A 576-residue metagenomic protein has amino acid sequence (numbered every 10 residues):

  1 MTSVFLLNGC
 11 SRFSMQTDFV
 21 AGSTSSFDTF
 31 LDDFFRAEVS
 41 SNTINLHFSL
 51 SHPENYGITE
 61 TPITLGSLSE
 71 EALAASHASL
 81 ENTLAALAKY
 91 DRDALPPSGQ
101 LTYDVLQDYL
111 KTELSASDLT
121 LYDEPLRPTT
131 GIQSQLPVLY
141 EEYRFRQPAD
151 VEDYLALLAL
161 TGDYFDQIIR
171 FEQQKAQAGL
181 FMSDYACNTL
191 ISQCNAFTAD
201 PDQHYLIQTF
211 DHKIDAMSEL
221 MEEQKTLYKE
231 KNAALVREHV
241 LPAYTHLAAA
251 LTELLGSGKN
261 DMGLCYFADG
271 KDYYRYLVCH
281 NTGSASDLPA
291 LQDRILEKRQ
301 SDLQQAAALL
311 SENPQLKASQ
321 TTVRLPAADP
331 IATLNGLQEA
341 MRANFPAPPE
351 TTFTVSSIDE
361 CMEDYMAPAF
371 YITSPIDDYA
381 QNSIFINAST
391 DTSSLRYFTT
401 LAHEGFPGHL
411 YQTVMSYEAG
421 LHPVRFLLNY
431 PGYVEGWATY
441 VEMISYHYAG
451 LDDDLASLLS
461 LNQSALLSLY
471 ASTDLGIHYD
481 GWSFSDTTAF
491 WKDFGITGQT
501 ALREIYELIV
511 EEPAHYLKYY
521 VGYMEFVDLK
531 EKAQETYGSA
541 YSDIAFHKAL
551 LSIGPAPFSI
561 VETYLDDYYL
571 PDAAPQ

Functional and structural regions predicted by a protein language model:
M1-T2: Sec-dependent N-terminal signal peptides
L6-G9: C-terminal motif of bacterial Sec signal peptides marking the signal peptidase cleavage site
R12-Q576: N-terminal maturation segment of proteins
